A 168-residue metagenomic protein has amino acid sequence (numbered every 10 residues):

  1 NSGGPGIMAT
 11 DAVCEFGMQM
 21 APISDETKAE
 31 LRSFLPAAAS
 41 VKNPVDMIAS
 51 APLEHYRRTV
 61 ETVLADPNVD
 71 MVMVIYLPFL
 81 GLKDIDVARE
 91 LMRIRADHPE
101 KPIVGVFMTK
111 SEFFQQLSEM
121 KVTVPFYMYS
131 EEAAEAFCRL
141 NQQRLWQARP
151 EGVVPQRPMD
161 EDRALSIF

Functional and structural regions predicted by a protein language model:
N1-L77: Short glycine-cluster motifs
N1-M20, R89-F168: Peripheral docking tails and interdomain loops at the edges of cofactor- or intermediate-handling domains
I75-L80, K110: Bilobed periplasmic-binding protein/Venus flytrap-like ligand-binding cleft at the lobe interface of extracytoplasmic
L80-A88: Glycine/threonine-rich flexible loop motifs
